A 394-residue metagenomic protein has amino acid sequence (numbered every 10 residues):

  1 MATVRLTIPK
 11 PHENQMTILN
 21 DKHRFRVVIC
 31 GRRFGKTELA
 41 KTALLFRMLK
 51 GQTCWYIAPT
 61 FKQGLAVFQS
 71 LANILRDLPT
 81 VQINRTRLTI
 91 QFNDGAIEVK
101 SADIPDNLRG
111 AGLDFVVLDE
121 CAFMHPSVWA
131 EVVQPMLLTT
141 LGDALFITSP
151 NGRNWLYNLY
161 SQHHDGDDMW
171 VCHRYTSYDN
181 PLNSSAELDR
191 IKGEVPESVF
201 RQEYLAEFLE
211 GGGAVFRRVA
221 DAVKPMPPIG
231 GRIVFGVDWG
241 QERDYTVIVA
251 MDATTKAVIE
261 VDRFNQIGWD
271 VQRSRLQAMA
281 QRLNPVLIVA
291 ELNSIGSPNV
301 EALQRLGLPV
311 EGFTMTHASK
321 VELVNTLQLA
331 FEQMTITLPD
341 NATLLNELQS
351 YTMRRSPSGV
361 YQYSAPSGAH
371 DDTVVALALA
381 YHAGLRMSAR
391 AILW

Functional and structural regions predicted by a protein language model:
M1-F25, R232: Pre-P-loop entry segment of helicase/translocase ATPase cores
T37-G51: Walker A/P-loop NTP-binding motif
Q52-G64: Conserved RecA-like ASCE P-loop NTPase motor core of nucleic-acid helicases/translocases
K62-D114: Inter-Walker segment of RecA-like/P-loop motor cores
D119-C121: Walker B catalytic acidic pair
F123-V195, N299, L303-G307: ASCE P-loop NTPase helicase motor core
S177-V237: ATPase catalytic-site recognition across NTP-hydrolyzing enzymes
D252-S358: Mg2+-dependent endonuclease catalytic cores in nucleic-acid-processing enzymes, primarily RNase H-like
